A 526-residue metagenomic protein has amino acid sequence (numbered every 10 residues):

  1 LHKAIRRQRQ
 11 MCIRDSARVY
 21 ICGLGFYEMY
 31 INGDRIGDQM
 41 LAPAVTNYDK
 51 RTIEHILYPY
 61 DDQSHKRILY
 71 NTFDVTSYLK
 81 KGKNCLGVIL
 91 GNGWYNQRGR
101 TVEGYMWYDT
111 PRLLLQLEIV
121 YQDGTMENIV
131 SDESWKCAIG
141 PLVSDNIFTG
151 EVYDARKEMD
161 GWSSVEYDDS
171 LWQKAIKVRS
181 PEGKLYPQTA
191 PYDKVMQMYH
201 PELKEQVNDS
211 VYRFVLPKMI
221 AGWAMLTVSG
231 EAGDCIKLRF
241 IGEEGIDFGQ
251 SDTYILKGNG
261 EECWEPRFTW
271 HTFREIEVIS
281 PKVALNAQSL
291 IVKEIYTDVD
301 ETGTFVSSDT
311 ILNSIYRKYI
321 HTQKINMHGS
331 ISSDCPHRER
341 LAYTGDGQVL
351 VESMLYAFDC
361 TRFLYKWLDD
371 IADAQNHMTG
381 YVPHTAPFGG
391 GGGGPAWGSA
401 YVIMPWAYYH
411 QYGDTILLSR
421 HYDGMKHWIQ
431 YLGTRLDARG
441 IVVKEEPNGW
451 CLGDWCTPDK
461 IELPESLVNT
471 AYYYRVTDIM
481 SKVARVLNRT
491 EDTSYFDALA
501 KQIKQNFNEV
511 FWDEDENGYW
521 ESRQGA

Functional and structural regions predicted by a protein language model:
L1-H2, R6: Short, exposed "boundary/linker" segments that immediately precede the start of a downstream structural module
R7-Q10, R14-H337, G345, R362-F363 (+5 more regions): Extracellular/oxidizing-compartment recognition motifs
G25-F26, V130-I139, L285-K318, T322-I325 (+4 more regions): Active-site acid/base region of carbohydrate-active enzymes
E28-Y30, M480-V483: Carbohydrate-binding surfaces in secreted/extracellular proteins
I276, V351-E352, V402, W406: Short, hydrophobic alpha-helix immediately C-terminal to the catalytic nucleophile
G389-Y412: Charged, long alpha-helical assembly modules
